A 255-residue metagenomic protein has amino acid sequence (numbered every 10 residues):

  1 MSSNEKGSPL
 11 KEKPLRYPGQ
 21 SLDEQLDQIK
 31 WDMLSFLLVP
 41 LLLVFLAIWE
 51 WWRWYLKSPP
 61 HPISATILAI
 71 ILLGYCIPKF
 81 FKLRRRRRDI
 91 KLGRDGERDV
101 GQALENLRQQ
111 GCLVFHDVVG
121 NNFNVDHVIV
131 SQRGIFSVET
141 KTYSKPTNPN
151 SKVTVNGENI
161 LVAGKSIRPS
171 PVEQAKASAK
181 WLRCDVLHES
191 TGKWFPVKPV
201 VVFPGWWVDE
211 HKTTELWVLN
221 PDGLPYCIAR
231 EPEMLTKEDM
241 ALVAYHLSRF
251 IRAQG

Functional and structural regions predicted by a protein language model:
M1-F123, S131, I135, S144-P149 (+1 more regions): Surface-exposed interaction regions that form or flank ligand-binding interfaces
D126: Phosphate-centric recognition/catalysis
K141: Activation of the activation-loop gatekeeper triad in protein kinase-fold domains
N150, V155: Histidine/lysine/aspartate-rich catalytic loop segments that bind and position anionic ligands
